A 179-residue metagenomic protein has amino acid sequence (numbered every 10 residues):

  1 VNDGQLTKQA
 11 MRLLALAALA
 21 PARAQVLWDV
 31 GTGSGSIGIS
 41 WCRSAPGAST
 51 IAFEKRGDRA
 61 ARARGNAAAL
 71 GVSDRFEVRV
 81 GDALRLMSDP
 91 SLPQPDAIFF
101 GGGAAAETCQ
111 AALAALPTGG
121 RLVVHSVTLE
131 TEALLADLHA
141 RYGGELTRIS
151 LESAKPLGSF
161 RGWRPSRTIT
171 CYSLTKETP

Functional and structural regions predicted by a protein language model:
V1-W28, R62-G65, A69-L70, W163: Class I SAM-dependent transferase core
G31: Conserved S-adenosyl-L-methionine
S34-P46: Conserved SAM-binding loop of SAM-dependent methyltransferases across substrates and taxa, primarily the Class I
A45, V72, L116-T118: Helix-to-beta-strand junctions that scaffold the AdoMet/dcAdoMet cofactor pocket in Class I SAM-dependent enzymes
G47-I51: Short beta-strand element of Class I
F53-L92: S-adenosyl-L-methionine
V78-V124: Active-site segment flanking the S-adenosylmethionine/decSAM binding pocket in AdoMet-dependent transferases
C109-T170: C-terminal substrate-binding/active-site "lid" region of AdoMet-derived donor-dependent transferases
